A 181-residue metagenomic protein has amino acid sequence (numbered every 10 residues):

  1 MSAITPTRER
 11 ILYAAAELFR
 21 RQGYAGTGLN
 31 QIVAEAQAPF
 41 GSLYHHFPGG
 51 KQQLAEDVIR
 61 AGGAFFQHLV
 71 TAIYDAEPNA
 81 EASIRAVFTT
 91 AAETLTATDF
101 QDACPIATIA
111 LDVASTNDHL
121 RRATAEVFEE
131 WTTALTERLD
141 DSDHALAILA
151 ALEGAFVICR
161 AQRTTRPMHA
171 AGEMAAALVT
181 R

Functional and structural regions predicted by a protein language model:
M1-P6: N-terminal intrinsically disordered/low-complexity leader segments
R10, A14-Q53, D57: Helix-turn-helix
A25, P78, L139-S142: Short, charged helix-capping/linker segments at alpha-helix termini
A55, A82-A86, A97-R122: Amphipathic alpha-helical segments used for helix-helix packing
I59-F65: Short, basic, alpha-helical segments at the C-terminal edge of helix-turn-helix-like DNA-binding modules
T71-D102, I148: Hydrophobic alpha-helical connector segments
I106, N117-E130, R138-V179: Hydrophobic/aromatic-rich alpha-helical bundle segments in the mid-to-C-terminal region
